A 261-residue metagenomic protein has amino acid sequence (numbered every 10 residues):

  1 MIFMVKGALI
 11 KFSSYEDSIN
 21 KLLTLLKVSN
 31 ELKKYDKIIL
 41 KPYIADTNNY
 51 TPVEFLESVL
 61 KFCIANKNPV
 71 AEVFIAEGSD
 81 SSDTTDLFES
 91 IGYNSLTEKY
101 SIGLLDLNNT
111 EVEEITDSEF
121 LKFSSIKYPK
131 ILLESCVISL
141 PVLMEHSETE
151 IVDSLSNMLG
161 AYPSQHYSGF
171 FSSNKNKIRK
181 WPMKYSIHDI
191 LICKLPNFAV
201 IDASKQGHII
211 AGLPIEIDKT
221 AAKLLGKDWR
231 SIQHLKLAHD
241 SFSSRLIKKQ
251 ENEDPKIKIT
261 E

Functional and structural regions predicted by a protein language model:
I2-I39, A45-G78, S82-E261: Extended, low-polarity segments enriched in aliphatic/aromatic residues
